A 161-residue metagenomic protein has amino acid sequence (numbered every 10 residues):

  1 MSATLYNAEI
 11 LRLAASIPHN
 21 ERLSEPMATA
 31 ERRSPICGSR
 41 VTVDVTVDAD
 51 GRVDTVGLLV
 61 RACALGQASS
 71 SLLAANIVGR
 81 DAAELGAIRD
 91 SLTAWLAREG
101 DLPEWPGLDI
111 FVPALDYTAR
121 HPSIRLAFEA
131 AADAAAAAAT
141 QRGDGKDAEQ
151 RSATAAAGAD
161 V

Functional and structural regions predicted by a protein language model:
M1-N20, A83-V161: C-terminal binding/interaction regions
L13-V60: Structured beta-strand/loop patches that form or line metal/cofactor-binding pockets in enzymes
V60, V78-G79, A127: A generic structural motif
R61-Q67: Short, thiol/selenol-centered motifs that function as redox-active sites or metal-ligating centers
A64, R80-A83: A generic structural signal for alpha-helix starts
Q67-A68, A87: Alpha-helical macromolecular-interaction surfaces
S69-D81: Alpha-helical support elements that line or immediately flank enzyme active sites and cofactor-binding pockets
